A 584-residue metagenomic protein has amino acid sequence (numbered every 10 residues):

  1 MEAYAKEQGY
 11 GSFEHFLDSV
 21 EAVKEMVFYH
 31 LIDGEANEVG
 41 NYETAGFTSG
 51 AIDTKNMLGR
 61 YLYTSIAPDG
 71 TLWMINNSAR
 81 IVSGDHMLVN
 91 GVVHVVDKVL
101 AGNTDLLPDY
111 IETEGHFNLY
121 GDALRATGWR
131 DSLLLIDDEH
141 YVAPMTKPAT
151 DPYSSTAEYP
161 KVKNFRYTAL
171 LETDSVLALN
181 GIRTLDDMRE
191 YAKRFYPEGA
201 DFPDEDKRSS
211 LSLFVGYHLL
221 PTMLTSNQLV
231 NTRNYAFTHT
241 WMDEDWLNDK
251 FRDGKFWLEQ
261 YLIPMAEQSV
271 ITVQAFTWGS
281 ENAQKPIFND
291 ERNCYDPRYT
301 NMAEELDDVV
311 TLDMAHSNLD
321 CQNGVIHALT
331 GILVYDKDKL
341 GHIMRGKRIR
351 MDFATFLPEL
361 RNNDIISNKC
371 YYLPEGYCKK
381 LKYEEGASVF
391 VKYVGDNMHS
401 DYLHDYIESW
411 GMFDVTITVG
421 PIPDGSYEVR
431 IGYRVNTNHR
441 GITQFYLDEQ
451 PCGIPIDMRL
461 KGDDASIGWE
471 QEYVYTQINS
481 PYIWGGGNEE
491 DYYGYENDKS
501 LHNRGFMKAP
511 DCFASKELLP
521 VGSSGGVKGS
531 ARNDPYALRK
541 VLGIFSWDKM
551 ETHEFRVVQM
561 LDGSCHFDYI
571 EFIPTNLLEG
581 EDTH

Functional and structural regions predicted by a protein language model:
M1-A5, V89-G102, L170-N180, D320-Y335 (+1 more regions): FKBP-type peptidyl-prolyl cis-trans isomerase
Y4-A79, D187-L312: Aromatic/histidine-rich interaction motifs
Y10-F16, D105-I111, A157-Y159, R166 (+1 more regions): Second-shell loop/turn segments in exported
A22, S83, L88, N164-Y167: Extracytoplasmic
L119-R166: Glycine-rich loop/turn
D290-L306, I332-H584: Extracytoplasmic
A303-L329: Extracellular low-complexity, Gly/Ser/Thr-rich intrinsically disordered linkers and protease-sensitive activation/hinge
